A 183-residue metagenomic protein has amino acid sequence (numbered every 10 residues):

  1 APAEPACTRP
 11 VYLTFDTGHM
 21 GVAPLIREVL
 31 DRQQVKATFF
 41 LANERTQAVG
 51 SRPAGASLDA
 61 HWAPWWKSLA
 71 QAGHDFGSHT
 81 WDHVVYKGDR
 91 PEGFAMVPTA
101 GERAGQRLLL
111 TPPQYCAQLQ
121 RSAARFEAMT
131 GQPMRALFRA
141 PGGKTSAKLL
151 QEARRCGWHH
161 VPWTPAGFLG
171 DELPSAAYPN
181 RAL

Functional and structural regions predicted by a protein language model:
A1-T99, R103-L110, Q118-A136: Active-site beta->alpha N-cap acidic-glycine motif
M20, D82-H83, G143-T145, G167: Short, solvent-exposed loop/turn segments at secondary-structure junctions
M129-A153: Basic- and aromatic-lined ligand-binding clefts that recognize polyanionic substrates
K144, L149-L183: His/Asp/Glu-enriched short active-site or ligand-binding loop at hydrolase and phosphoryl-transfer sites
